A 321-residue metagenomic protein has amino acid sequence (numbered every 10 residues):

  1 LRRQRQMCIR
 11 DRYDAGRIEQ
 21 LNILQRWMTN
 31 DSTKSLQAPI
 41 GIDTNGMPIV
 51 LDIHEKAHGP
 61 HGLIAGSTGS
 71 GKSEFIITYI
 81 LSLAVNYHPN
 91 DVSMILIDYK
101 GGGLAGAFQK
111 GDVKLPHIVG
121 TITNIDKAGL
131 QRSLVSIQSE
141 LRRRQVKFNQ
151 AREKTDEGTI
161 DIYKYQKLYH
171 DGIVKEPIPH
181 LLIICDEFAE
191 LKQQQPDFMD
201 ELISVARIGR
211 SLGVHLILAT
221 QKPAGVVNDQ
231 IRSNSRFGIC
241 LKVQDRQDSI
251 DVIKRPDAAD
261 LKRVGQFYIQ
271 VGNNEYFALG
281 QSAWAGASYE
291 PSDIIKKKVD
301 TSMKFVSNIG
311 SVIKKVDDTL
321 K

Functional and structural regions predicted by a protein language model:
R2-R12: Conserved small/polar residues in nucleotide/adenosyl-binding loops
R3-Q4, I18-T159, D171-D251, A259-D260 (+5 more regions): P-loop NTPase catalytic phosphate-binding loop
R10-A15, L320: Short glycine-rich, low-complexity/disordered patches
Y163-L168: Disordered, acidic interdomain junction associated with two-component signaling
R255-E275: Conserved C-terminal "switch" segment of AAA+ ATPases
V306-I309: Long intrinsically disordered, low-complexity regions that are acidic and Ser/Thr-rich
